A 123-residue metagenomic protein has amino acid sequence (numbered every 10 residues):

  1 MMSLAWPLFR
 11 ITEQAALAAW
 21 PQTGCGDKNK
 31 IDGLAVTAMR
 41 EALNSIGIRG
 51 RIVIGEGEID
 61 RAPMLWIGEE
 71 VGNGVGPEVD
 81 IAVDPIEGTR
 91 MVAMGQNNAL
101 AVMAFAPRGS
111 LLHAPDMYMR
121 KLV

Functional and structural regions predicted by a protein language model:
M1-A82: N-terminal subdomain of lithium-sensitive/metallo-dependent phosphomonoesterases centered on the IMPase/IPPase/PAP
A19, I52-I54, A101-F105, L122: Generic structural hydrophobic/aromatic packing signal, biased to beta-strands
E69, A114-P115: Alpha-helix boundary/capping detector
G76-E87, M91-A114: DPxDG-like acidic metal-binding loop motif
D116-V123: C-terminal binding/interaction regions
